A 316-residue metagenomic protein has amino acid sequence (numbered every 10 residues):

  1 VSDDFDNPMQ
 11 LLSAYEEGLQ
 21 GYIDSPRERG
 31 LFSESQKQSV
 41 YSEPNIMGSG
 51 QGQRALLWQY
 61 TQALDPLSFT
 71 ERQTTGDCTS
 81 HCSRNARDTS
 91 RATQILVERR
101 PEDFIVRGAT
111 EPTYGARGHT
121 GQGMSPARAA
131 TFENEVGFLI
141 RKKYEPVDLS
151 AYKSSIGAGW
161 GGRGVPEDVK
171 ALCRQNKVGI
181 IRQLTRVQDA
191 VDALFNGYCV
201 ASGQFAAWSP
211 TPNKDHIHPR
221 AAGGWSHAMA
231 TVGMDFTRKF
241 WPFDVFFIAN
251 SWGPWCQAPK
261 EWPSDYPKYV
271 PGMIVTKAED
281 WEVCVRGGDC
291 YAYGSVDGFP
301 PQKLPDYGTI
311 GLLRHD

Functional and structural regions predicted by a protein language model:
V1-E98, G121-R141, G294, P305-Y307 (+1 more regions): Structured alpha-helical subdomains that flank or immediately precede key functional sites
S2-D6, Q10, R84-D88, G115-A249 (+2 more regions): Predominantly the structural core of cysteine protease catalytic domains
T93, R100-P101, A151, S155-I156: Charge-rich, low-complexity amphipathic helices in intrinsically disordered tails/linkers adjacent to domains
E98-R117: Acidic helix-start/capping segments at beta-turn-to-alpha-helix junctions
